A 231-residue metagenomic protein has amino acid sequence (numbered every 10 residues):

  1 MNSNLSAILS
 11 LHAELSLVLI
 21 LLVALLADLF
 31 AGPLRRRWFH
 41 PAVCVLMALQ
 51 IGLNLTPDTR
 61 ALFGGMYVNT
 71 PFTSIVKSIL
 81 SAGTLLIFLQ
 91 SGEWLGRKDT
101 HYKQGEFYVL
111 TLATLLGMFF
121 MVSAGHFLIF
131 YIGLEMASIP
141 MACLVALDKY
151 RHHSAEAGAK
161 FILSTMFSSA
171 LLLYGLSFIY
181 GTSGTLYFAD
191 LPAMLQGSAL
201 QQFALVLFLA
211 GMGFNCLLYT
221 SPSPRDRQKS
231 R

Functional and structural regions predicted by a protein language model:
M1-S221: Alpha-helical transmembrane segments of multi-pass membrane proteins predominantly involved in bioenergetics
Y219-R231: Single conserved hydrophobic/aromatic residue that forms the stacking wall/gate of nucleotide- or nucleobase-binding
